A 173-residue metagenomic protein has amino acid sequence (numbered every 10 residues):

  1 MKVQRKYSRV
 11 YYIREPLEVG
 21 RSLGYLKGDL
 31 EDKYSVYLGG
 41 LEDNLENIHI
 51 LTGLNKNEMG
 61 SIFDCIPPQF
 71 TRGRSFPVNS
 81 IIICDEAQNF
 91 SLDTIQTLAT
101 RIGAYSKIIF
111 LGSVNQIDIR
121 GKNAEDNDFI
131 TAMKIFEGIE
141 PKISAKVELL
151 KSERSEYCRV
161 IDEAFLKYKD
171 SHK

Functional and structural regions predicted by a protein language model:
M1-N57, I119-K142: Conserved P-loop
K2-R5, G73-F76, F90, T100-Y105 (+1 more regions): Conserved catalytic network of the ASCE P-loop NTPase/AAA+ motor domain
Y12, C65, S144-E148: Conserved beta-strand scaffold positions in the cores of enzyme catalytic domains, especially in NTP/NDP-utilizing
Y12, I83-D85, K107-S113: Structural recognition of the conserved hydrophobic beta-strand(s) that form the central parallel beta-sheet of P-loop
E15-G20, F70-R72, N89, A104 (+3 more regions): Conserved nucleotide-binding/hydrolysis micro-motifs of P-loop NTPases
L45-T52, S91-T94, S106: Alpha-helix capping/termination and helix-coil
M59-T97, R101: Conserved RecA-like ASCE ATPase "motif II neighborhood" in helicase/translocase motors
A132-K173: Conserved coupling/interface region of RecA-like P-loop/ASCE motor cores
